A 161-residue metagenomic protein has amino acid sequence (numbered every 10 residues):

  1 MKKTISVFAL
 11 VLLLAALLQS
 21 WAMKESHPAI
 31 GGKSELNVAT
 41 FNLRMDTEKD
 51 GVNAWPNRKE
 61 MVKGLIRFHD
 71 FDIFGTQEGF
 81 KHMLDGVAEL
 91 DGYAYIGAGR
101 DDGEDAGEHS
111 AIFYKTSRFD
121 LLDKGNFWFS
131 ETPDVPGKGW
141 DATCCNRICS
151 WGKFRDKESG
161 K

Functional and structural regions predicted by a protein language model:
T4-V7, L18-L90, D101-E108: N-terminal, active-site-proximal structural segment of metallo-dependent hydrolase catalytic domains
L12-L17: Hydrophobic core
E35, G160-K161: Short, mixed charged/polar active-site loops that provide acid/base catalysis or chelate metal/phosphate cofactors
I73-G160: Structured beta-strand-rich core segments of catalytic domains in phosphoester-bond hydrolases
